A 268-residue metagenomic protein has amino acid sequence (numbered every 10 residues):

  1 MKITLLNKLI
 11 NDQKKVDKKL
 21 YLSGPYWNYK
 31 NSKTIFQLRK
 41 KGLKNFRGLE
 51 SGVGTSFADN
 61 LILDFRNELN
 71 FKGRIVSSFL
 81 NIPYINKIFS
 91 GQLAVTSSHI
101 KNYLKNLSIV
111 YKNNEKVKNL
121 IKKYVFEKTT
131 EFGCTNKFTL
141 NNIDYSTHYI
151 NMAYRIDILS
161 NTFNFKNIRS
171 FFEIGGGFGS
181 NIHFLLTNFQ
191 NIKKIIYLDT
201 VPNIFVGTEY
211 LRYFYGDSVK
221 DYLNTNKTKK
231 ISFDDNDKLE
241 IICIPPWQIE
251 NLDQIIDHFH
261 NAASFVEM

Functional and structural regions predicted by a protein language model:
M1-S32, I75, L104: Membrane-proximal basic amphipathic "stem/tether" segments
I35-K166: Conserved Class I S-adenosyl-L-methionine-dependent methyltransferase catalytic core
N167-G177: Conserved class I S-adenosyl-L-methionine
R169, I256-D257: Conserved acidic residues
F178-Q190: Conserved SAM-binding loop of SAM-dependent methyltransferases across substrates and taxa, primarily the Class I
K194-T200: Conserved SAM-binding motif I beta-strand of class I
L211-L252: S-adenosyl-L-methionine
H258-M268: A short SAM/SAH-binding and catalytic strip from SAM-dependent methyltransferases
